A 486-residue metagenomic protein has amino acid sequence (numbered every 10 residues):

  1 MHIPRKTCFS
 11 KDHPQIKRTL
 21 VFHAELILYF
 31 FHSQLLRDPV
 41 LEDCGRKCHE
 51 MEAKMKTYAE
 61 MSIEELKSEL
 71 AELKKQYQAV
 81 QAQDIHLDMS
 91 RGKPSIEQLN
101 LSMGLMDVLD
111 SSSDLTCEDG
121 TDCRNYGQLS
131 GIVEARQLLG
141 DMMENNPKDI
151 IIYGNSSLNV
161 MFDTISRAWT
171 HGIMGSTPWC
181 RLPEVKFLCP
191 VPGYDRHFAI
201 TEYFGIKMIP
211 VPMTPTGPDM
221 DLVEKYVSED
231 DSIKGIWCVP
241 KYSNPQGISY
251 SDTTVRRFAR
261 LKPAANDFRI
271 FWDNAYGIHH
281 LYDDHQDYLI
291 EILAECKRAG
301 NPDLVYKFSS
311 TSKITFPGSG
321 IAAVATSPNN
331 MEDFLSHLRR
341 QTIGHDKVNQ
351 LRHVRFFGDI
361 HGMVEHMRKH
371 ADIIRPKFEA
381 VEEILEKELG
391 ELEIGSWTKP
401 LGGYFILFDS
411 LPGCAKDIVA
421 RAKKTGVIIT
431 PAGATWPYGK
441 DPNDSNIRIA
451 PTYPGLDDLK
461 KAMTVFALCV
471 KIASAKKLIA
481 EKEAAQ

Functional and structural regions predicted by a protein language model:
H2, D12-H13, Y29-H32, D38 (+2 more regions): Intrinsic-disorder-associated, low-complexity terminal segments enriched in Asp/Asn/His/Tyr and depleted of Lys/Arg
E52-S130, A135, G140-D141, K424-V427: N-terminal "arm"/small-domain region of PLP-dependent enzymes with the aminotransferase-like
L115, T121-N266, G277-G300, A415 (+1 more regions): Conserved core of the PLP fold type I
N274: Walker B catalytic acidic pair
A294-R375, E388, A475: Conserved core segment of the aminotransferase class I/II
R368-E382, I394-D409: Conserved glycine-rich beta-strand-loop-beta hairpin in the small C-terminal domain of fold type I
L407-P412, I429-V470: Conserved PLP-binding active-site segment of the aspartate aminotransferase-like
